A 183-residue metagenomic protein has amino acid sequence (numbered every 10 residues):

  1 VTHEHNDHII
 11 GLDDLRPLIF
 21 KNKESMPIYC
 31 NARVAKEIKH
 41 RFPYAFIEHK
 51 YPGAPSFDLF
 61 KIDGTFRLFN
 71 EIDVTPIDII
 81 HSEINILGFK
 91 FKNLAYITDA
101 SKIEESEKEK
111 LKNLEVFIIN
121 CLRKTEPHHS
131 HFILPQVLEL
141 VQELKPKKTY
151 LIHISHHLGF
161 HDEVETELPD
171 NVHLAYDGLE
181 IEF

Functional and structural regions predicted by a protein language model:
V1-I97, S106, E163-F183: Binuclear metal-dependent hydrolase catalytic cores
T2, I97-T98, I119, I152: Active-site flanking residues adjacent to catalytic metal/cofactor-binding acidic residues
S101: Beta-strand/loop nucleic-acid-binding surfaces
E104-F183: Binuclear metal-ion centers of metallo-dependent hydrolases, dominated by the metallo-beta-lactamase
